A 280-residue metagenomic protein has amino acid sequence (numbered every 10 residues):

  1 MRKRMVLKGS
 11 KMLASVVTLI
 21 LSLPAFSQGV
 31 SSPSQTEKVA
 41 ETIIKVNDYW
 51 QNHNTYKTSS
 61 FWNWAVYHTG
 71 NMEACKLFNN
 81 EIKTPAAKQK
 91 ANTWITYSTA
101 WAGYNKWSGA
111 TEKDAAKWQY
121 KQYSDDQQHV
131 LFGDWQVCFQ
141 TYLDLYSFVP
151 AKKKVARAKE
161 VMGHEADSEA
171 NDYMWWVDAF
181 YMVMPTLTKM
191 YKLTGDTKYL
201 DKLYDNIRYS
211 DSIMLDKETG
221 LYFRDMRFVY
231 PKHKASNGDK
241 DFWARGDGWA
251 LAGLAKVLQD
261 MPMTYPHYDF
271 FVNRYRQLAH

Functional and structural regions predicted by a protein language model:
M1, F26-Q28: Enriched but not universal
R2-V16: Bacterial N-terminal signal peptides that target proteins for export
A14-A25: Bacterial N-terminal signal peptides
Q28-H280: Glycan-recognition and catalytic cores of secretory/periplasmic carbohydrate-active enzymes
